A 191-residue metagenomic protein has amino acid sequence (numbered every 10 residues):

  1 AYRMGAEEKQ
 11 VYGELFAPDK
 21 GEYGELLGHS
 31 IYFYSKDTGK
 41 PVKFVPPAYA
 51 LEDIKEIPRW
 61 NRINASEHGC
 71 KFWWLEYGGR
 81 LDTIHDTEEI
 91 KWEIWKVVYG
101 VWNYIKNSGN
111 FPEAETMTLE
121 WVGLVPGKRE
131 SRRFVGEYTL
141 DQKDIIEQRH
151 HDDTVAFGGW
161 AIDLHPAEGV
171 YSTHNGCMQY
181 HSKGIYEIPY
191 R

Functional and structural regions predicted by a protein language model:
A1-R191: Flavin (FAD/FMN)-binding glycine-rich loop and adjacent Rossmann-like elements that form
